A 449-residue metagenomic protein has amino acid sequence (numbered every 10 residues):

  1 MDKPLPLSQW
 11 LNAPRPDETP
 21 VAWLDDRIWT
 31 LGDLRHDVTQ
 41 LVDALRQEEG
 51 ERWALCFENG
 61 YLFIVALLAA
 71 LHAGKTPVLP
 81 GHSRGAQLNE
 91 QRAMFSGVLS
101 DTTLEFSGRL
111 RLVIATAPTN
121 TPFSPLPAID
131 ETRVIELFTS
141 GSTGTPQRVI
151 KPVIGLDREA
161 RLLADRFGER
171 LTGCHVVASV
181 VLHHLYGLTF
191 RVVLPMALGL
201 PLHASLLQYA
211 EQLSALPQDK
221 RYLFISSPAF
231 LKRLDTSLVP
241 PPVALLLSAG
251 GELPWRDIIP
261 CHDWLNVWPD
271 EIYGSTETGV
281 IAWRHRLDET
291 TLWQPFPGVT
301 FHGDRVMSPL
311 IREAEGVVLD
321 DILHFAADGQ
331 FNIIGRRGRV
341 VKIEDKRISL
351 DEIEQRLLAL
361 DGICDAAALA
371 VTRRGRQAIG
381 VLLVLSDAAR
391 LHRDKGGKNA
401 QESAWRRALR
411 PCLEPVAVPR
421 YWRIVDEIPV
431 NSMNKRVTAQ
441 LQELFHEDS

Functional and structural regions predicted by a protein language model:
K3-E18, T116-F138, R158, E169-V176: Conserved pre-ATP/AMP-binding loop-to-beta segment of ANL
S8-Q9, D17-Q47, K151-I154: Conserved AMP-binding/adenylate-forming core of the ANL superfamily
T30-L31, V134-R161: Conserved AMP-binding A3 loop
D43-S83, C174-L182: Conserved AMP-binding/adenylate-forming
A93-T103, I150-R166, L171-R233, D270: AMP-binding/adenylate-forming
D235-E289: Gly/Ser/Thr-rich phosphate-binding loop
D320-A417: AMP-binding/adenylate-forming catalytic core of the ANL superfamily
L413-R436: AMP-binding/adenylate-forming catalytic domain of the ANL superfamily
